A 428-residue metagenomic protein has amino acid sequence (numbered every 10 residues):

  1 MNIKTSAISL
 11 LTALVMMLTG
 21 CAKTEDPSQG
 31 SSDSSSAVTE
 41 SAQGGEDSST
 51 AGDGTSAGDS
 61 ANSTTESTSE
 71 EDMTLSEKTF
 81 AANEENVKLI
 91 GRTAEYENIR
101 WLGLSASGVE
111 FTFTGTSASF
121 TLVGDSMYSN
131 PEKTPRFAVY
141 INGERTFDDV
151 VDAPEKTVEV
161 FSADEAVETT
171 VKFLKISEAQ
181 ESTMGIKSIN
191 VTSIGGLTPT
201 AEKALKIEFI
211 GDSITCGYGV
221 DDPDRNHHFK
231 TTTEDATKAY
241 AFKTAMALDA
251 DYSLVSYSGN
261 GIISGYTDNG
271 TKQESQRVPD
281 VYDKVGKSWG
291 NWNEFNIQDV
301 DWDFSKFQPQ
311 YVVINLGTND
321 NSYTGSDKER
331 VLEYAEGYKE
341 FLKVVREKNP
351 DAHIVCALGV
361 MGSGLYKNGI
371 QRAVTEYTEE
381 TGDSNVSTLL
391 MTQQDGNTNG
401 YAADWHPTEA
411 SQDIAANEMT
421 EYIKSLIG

Functional and structural regions predicted by a protein language model:
M1-S6, L10-L11: Positively charged n-region of N-terminal signal peptides that target proteins for export
A7-S9, C21-I210, I214-A236: N-terminal secretory targeting modules
L14-M16: Hydrophobic core
S105-A106, V220, N226-K328, L332 (+3 more regions): Conserved SGNH/GDSL esterase-like catalytic core that processes O-acyl groups on lipids and polysaccharides
K206-I210, T215, Y252-S256, Q310-N315 (+2 more regions): Structural recognition of the beta-strand scaffold that forms the well-ordered cores of secreted hydrolase catalytic
N315-G317, L342-V344, I354-C356, Y377: Conserved, well-ordered alpha-helix/loop/beta-strand core segments that scaffold catalytic motifs
V360-G428: Catalytic His-Asp segment of secreted/periplasmic serine-dependent ester chemistry enzymes
